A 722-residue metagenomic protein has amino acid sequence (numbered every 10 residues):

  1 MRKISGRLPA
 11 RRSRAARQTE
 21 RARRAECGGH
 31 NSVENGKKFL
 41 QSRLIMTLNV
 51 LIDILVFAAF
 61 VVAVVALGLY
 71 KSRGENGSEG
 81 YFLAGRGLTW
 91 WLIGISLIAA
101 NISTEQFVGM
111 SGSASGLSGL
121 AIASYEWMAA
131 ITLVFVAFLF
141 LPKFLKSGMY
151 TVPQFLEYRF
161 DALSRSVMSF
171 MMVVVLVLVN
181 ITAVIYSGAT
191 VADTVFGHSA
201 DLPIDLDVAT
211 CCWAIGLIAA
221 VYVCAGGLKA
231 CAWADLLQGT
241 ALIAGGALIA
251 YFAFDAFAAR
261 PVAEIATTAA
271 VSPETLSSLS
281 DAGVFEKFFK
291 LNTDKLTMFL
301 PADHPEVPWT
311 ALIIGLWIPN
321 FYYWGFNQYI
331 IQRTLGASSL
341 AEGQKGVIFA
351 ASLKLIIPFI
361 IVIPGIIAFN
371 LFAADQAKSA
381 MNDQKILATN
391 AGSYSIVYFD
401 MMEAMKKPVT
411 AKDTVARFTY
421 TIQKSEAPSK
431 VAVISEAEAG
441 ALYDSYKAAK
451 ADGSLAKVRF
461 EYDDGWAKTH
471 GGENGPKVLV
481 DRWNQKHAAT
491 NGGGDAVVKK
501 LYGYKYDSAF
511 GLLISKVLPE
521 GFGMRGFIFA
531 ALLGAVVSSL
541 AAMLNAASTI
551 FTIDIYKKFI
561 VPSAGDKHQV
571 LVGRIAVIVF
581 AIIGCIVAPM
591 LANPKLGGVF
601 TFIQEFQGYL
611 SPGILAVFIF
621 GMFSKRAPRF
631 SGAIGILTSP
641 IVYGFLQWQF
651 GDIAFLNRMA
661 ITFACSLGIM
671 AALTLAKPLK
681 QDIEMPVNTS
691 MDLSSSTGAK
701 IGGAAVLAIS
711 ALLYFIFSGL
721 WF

Functional and structural regions predicted by a protein language model:
R2-K3, Q18, E34-F39, F60: Charged/polar low-complexity intrinsically disordered segments
S5, P9-S13, S32, S42 (+1 more regions): Serine residues within intrinsically disordered or low-complexity segments
G6, S32-V33, K37, L55 (+1 more regions): Intrinsic disorder/low-complexity detector
R11-R17, R21, A25-G28: Short, low-complexity intrinsically disordered segments enriched in A/P/G/S/L with frequent Arg, especially at protein
C27-I45: Short, Lys/Arg-enriched N-terminal segments with co-localized hydrophobic residues within the first ~10-30 amino acids
S42-F722: Membrane-embedded helix-loop-helix hairpins and adjacent transmembrane boundary segments in multi-pass transporters
